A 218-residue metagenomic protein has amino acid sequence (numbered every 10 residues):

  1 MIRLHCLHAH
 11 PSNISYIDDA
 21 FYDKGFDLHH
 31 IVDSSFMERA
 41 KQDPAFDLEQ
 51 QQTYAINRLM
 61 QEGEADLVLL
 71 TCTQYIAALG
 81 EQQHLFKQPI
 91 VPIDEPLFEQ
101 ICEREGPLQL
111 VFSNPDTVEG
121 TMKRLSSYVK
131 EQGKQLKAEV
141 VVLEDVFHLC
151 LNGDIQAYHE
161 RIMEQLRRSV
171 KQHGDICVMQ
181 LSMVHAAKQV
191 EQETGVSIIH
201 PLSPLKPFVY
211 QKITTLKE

Functional and structural regions predicted by a protein language model:
M1-E218: Non-catalytic structural scaffold of enzyme domains
